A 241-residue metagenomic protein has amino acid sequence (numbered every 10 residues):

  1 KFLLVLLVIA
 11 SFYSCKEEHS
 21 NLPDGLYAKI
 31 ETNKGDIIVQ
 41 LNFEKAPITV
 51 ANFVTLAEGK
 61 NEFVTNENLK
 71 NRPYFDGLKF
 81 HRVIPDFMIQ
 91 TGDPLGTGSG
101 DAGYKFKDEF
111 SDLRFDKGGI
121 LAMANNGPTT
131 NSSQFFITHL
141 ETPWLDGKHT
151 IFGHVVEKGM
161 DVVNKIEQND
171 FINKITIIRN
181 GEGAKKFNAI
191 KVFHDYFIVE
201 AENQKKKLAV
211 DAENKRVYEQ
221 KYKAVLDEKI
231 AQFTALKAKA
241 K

Functional and structural regions predicted by a protein language model:
F2-S11: Sec-dependent N-terminal signal peptides
F12-K241: Cyclophilin-like peptidyl-prolyl cis-trans isomerases
